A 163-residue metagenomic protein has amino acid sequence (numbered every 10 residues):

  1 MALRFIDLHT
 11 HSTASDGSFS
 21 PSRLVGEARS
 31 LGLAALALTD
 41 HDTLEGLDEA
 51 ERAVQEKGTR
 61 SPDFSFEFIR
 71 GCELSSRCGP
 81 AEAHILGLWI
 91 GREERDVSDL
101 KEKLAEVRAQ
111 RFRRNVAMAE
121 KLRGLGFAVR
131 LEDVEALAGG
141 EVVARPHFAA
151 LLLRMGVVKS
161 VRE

Functional and structural regions predicted by a protein language model:
M1-A81: An N-terminally biased module of ancient metal coordination in phosphate/nucleic-acid-related enzymes
K57-E163: Extended substrate/RNA-proximal surfaces in nucleic-acid metabolism proteins
